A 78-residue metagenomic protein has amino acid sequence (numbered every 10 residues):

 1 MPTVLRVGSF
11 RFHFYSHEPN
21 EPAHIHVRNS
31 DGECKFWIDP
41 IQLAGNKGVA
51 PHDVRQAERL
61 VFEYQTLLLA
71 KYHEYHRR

Functional and structural regions predicted by a protein language model:
M1-S9: Negatively charged, low-complexity tracts enriched in Asp/Glu with abundant Ser/Thr
V4, Y15, H26, V54 (+1 more regions): Alpha-helical interaction segments
R11-H13: Feature detects long, helix-prone N-terminal segments enriched in hydrophobes
Y15-P51: A short, structured beta-strand/loop element
V49-R78: C-terminal structural segments of small proteins and small subunits
